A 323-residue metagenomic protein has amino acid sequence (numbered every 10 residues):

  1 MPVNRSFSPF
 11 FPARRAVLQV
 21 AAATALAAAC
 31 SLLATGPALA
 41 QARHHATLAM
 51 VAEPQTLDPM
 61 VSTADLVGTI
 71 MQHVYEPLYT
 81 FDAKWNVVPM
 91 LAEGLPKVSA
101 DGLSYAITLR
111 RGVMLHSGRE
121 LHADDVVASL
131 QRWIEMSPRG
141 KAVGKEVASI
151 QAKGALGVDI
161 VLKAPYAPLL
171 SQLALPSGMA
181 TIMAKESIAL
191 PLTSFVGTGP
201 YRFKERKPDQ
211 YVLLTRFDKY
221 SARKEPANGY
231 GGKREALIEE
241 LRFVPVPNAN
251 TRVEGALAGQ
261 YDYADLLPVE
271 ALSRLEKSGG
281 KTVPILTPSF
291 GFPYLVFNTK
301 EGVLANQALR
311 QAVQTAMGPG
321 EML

Functional and structural regions predicted by a protein language model:
R14-L18: N-terminal export leaders
Q41, T108, A142-M183, P191-K207: Surface-exposed binding/hinge segments that line and control ligand-binding clefts or catalytic entry sites
T47, H122-S129, A155-G157, G199-P200 (+3 more regions): Alpha-helical secondary-structure segments
A49-A100, Q131: N-terminal lobe/hinge region of extracytoplasmic solute-binding protein
A52-G68, L91-E93, R119, P168-G178 (+2 more regions): A structural "hinge/loop" feature
G94-R139, K153, D159, G255 (+1 more regions): Aromatic- and charge-enriched surface segment that lines or borders ligand/interaction sites
H116, V161-G178, V196-N248, L272-G291: Aromatic-rich, solvent-exposed beta-strand/loop patch
S149-Q151, K204-L213, V244-E301, Q311-A312 (+1 more regions): Extracellular/periplasmic solute-recognition and catalytic clefts
